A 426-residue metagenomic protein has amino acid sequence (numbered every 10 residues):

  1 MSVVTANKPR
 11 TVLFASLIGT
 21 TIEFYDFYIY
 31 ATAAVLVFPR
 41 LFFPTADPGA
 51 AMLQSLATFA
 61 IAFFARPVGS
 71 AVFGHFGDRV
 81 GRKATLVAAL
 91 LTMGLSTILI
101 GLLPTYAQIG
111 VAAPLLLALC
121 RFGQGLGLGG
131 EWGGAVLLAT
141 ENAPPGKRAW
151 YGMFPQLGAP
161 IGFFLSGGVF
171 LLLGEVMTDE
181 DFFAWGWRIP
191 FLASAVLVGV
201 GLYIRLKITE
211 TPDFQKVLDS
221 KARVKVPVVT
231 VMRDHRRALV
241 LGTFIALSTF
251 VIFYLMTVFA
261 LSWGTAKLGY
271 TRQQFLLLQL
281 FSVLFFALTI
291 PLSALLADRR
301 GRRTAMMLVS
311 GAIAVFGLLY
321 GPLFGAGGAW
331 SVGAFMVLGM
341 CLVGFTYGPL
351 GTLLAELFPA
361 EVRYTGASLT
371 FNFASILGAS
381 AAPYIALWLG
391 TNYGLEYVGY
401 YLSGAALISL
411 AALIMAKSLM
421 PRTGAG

Functional and structural regions predicted by a protein language model:
A31-T32, R236-F285, A379-A382: Extracytoplasmic gate region of multi-pass secondary transporters
A34-R66: Extracellular/periplasmic helix-loop-helix junction of adjacent transmembrane segments in MFS-like secondary
S70-R82, I290-G301: Helix-to-loop junctions at the C-terminal end of transmembrane segments in multipass secondary transporters
R79-L91, R299-S310: Cytoplasmic membrane-interface "Motif A"-like loop-to-helix N-cap segments of 12-TM Major Facilitator Superfamily
L91-I109, G311-G327: C-terminal ends and interior cores of transmembrane alpha-helices in multi-pass membrane transporters/permeases
W150-G174, F371-A382: Glycine-rich segments within core transmembrane alpha-helices of 12-TM secondary carriers
G201-I208, A405-G426: Multi-pass alpha-helical transporter architecture, strongest for 12-TM Major Facilitator/SLC carriers used
R303-P349: C-terminal transmembrane helical hairpin of 12-TM major facilitator-type secondary transporters
